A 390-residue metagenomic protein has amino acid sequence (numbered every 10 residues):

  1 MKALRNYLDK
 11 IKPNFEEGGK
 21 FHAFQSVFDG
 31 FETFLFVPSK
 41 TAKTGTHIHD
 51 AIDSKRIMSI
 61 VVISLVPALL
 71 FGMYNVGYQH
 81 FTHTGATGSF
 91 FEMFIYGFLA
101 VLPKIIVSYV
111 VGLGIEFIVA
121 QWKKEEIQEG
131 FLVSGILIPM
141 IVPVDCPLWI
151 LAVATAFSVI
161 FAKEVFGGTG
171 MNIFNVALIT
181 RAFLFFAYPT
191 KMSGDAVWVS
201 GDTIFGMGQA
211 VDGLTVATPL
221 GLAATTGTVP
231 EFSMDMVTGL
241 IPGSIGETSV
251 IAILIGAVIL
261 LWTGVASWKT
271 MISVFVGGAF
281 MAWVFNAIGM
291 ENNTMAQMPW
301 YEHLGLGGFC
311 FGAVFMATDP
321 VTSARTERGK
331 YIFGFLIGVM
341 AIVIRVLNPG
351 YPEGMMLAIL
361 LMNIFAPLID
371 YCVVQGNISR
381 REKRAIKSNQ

Functional and structural regions predicted by a protein language model:
M1-I105, Q390: N-terminal signal-anchor module of multipass membrane proteins
A42-I48, G112-K123, I160-G170, I255-T263 (+1 more regions): C-terminal ends of transmembrane helices
F94-S108, D145-A154, M236, L240-V250 (+1 more regions): Structural signature of hydrophobic alpha-helical transmembrane segments
V111-E116, F131-M140, T155-A162, A252-L260 (+3 more regions): Hydrophobic, membrane-inserted alpha-helices
E126-M207: Membrane-interface helix-loop-helix junctions at boundaries between adjacent transmembrane segments
G170-L254: Long hydrophobic alpha-helical segments that form multi-pass transmembrane helix bundles in integral membrane proteins
I173-L178, Y301-G307, K330, G350-M362: Loop-to-transmembrane alpha-helix initiation sites
M271-E327: A beta-strand-loop signature enriched in Asp, Gly, Thr, and Trp that corresponds to the sialidase/neuraminidase Asp-box
